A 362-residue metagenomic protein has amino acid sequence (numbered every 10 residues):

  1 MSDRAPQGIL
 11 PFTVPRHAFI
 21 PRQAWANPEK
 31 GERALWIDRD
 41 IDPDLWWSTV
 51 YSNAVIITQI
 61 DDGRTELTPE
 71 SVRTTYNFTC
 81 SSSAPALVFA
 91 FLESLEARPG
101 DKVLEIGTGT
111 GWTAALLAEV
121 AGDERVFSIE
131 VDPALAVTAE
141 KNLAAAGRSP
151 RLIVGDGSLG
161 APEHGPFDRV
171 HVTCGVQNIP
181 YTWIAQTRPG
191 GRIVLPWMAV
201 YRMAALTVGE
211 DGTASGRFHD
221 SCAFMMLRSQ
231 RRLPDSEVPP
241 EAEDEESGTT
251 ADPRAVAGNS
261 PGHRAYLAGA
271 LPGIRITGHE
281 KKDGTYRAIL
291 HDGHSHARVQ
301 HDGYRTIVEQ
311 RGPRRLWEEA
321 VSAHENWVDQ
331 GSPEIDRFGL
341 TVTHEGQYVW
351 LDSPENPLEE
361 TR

Functional and structural regions predicted by a protein language model:
M1-L104, T113, L135, A139 (+1 more regions): Class I SAM-dependent transferase core
P6-Q7, R22-N27, Q186, W197 (+1 more regions): A short, aromatic/hydrophobic, helix- or strand-capping loop or linear motif that either lines the entrance/gate
P15-F19, V172, H324, V328-G331: Short amphipathic alpha-helical segments enriched in hydrophobics
H17, W25, D156-S158, A199 (+2 more regions): Short, solvent-exposed coil/turn elements at secondary-structure transition points
T75-V194, M198: Conserved nucleotide-cofactor-binding alpha/beta core module
H171, V176-T285, W350-L351, L358: Class I SAM-binding transferase module
L290-H291: A C-terminal functional module that forms or caps the active site or interfaces directly with catalytic machinery
H294-R362: C-terminal target-recognition/interaction regions appended to catalytic cores
